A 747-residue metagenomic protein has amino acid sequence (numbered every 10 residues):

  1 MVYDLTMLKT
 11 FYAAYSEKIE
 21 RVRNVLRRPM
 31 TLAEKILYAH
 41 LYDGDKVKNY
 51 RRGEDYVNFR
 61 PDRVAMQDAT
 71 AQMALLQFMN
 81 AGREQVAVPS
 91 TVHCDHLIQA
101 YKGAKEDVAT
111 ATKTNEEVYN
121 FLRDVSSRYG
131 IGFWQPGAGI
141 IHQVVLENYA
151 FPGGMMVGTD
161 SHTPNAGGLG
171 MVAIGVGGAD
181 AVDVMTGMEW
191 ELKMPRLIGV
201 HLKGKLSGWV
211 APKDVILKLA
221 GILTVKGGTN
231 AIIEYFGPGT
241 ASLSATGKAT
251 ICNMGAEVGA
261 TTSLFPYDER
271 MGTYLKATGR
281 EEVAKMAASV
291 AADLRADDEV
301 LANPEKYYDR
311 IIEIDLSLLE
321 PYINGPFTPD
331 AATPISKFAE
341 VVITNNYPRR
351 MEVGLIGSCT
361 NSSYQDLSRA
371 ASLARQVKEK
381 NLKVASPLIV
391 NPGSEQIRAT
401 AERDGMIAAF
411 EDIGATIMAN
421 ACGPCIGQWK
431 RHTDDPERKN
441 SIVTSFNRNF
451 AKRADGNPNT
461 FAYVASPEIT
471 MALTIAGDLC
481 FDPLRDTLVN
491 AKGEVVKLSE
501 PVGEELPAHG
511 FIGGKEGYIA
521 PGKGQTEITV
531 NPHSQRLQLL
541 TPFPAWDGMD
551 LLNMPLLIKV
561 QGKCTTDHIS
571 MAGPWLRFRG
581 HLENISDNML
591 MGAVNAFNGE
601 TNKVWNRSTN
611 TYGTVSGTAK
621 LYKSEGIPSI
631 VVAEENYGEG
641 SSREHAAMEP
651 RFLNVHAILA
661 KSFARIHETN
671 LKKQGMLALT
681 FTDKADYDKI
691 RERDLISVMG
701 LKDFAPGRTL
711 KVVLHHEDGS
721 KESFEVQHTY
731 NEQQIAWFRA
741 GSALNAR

Functional and structural regions predicted by a protein language model:
Y3-D4, D68, F151-K285, L382 (+3 more regions): Mobile "lid/hinge" segments at catalytic clefts and subdomain interfaces of large enzymes
L5-M7, S16-R21, R27, I36-V47 (+5 more regions): Flexible inter-domain linker/hinge segments
L8-F11, Y15, E20-P195, R579-P628 (+1 more regions): Long, structured ligand/cofactor-binding scaffold of large enzymes
A109-K113, V118, R123-S127, I131-V157 (+10 more regions): Accessory "access/gating" subregions that flank catalytic or transport cores
E191, A399-A409, R665-T680: Active-site-proximal loop->helix
F236-A241, S624-F663: Extracellular/luminal Protease-associated
L488-E505, H667-W737, L744-A746: Acidic, glycine-rich flexible loop/linker segments
